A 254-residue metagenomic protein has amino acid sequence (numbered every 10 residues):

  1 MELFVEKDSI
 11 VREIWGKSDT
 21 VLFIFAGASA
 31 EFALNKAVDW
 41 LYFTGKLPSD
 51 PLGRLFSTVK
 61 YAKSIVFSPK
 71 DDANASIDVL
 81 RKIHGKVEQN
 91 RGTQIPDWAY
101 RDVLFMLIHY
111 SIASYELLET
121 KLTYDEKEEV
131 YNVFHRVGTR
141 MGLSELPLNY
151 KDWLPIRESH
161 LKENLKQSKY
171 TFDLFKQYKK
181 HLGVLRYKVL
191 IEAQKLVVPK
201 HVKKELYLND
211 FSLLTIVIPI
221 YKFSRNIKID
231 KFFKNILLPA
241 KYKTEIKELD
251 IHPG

Functional and structural regions predicted by a protein language model:
M1-G254: Mature, function-bearing regions of proteins
